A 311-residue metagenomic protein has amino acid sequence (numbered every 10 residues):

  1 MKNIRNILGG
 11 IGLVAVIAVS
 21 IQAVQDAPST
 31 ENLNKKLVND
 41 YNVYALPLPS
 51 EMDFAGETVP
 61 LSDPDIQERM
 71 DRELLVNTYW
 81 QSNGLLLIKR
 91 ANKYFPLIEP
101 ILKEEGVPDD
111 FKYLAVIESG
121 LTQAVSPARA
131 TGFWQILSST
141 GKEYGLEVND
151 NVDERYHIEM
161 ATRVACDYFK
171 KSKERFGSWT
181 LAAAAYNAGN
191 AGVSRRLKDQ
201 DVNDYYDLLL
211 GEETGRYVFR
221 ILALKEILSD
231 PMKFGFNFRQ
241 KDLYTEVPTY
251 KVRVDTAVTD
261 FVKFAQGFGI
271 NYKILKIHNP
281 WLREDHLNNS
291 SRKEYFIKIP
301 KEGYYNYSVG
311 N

Functional and structural regions predicted by a protein language model:
K2-G106: An acidic, Gly/Ser/Thr/Pro-rich helix-cap/linker signature
W80, G84-F95, E104-V107, S126-W134 (+5 more regions): Solvent-exposed, acidic/flexible segments
V107-T122, A182-A188, L275-H278: Short, functionally critical alpha-helical segments immediately adjacent to catalytic or ligand/cofactor-binding
R129-D150, T162-V164, F169, V193-R196: Substrate-binding/active-site groove segments that recognize and process beta-1,4-linked N-acetyl-hexosamine
F169-R196: Catalytic and binding regions of secreted/periplasmic enzymes and modules that target cell-wall glycans
R239-G269, K293: Primarily a LysM-type cell-wall glycan-binding module
D260-N289: LysM (lysin motif) carbohydrate-binding repeats in extracellular/periplasmic proteins that recognize
H278-N311: Extracellular LysM carbohydrate-binding repeats and other cell-envelope/extracellular binding modules
